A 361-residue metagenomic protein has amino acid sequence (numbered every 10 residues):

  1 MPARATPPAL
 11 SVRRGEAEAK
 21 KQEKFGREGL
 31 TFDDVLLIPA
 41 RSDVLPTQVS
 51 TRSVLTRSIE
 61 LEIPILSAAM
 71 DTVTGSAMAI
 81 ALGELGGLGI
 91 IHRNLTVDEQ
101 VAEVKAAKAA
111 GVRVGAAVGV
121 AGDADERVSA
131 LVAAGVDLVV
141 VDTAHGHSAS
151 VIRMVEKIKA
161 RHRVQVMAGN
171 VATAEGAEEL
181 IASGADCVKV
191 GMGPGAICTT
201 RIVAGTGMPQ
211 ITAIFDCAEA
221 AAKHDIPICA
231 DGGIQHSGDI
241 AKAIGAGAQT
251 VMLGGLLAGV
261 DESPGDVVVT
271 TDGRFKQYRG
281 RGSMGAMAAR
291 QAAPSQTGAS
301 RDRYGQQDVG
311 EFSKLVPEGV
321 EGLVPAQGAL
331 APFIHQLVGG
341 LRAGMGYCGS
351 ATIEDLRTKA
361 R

Functional and structural regions predicted by a protein language model:
P2-D43, A117, E175-G176, S183-D186 (+2 more regions): Alpha/beta catalytic cores of nucleotide-metabolism and tRNA/nucleoside-modifying enzymes
P2-P227, L257-V260: Active-site entrance/lid segments in N-terminal catalytic domains of soluble metabolic enzymes
